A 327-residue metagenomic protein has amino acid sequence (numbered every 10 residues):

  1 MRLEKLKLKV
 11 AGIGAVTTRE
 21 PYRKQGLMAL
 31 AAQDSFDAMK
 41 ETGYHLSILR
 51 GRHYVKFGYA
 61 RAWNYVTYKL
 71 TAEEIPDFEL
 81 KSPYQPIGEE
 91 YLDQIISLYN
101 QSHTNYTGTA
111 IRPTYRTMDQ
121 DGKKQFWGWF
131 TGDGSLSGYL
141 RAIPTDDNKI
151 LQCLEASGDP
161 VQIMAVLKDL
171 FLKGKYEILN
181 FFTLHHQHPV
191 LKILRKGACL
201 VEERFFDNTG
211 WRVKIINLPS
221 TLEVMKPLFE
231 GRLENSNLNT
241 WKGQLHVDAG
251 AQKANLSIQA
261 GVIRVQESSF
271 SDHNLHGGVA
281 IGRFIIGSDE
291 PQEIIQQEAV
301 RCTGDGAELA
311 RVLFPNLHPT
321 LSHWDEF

Functional and structural regions predicted by a protein language model:
M1, V10-G12, T17, S135-P144 (+2 more regions): Conserved beta-strand in the GNAT
M1-A15, R19, V66, T71-D77: Conserved acyl-donor/pantetheine-binding loop and adjacent beta-alpha core of acyl/acetyltransferases and related
I13-T18, R23-D37, G158-F171: Conserved acetyl-CoA-binding loop-helix of GNAT-fold acetyltransferases
A32-G51, G174-H185: Conserved GNAT acetyl-CoA-binding A-motif
E41-Y68, H186-F206: Conserved active-site alpha-helix within GNAT-family acetyltransferase domains
N64-K175, N180-H188, I216-N239: Amide-forming acyltransferase catalytic core, primarily the GNAT-like/NAT-type and related acyltransferase folds
C199-S268: C-terminal structural cap/anchor segments
Q266-F327: C-terminal interaction segments
